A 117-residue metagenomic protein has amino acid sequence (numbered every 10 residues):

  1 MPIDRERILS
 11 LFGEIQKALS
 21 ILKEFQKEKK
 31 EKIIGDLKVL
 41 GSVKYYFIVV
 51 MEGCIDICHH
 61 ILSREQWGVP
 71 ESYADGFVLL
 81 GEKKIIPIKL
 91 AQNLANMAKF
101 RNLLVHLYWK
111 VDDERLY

Functional and structural regions predicted by a protein language model:
M1-Y117: Solvent-exposed interaction patches of small proteins and small membrane subunits
